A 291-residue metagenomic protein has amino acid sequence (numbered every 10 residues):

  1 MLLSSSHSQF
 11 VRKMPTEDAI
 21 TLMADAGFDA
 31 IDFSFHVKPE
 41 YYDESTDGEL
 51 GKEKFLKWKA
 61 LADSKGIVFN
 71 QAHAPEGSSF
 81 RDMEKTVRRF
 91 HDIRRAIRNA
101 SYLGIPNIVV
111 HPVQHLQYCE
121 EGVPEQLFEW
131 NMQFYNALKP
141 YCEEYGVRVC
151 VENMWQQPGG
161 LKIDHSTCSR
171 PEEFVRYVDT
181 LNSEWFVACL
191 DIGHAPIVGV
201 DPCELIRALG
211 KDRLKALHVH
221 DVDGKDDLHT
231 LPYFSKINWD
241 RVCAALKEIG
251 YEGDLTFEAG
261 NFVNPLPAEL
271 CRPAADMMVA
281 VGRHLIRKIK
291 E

Functional and structural regions predicted by a protein language model:
M1-S4, R12-D29, D63, L161 (+1 more regions): Histidine-acidic metal/acid-base catalytic patches
S6-F10, S34-K38, A74-G77, V113-H115 (+4 more regions): Active-site beta-loop-alpha junctions enriched in small/polar residues
A19, W58, A96, L138 (+1 more regions): Aromatic/hydrophobic pocket-lining residues that form π-stacking "cages" and hydrophobic walls in ligand
F28, I67, I105, V147 (+1 more regions): Short glycine/serine/threonine/alanine-rich loop segments
I31-F33, N70-A72, I108, V149 (+2 more regions): Hydrophobic residues within beta-strands of alpha/beta enzymes
S34-W58: Glycine-rich, proline-tolerant flexible connector loops at the mouths of alpha/beta enzymes
E44-E49, K85-T86, P124-E125, D164 (+1 more regions): Short glycine-enriched, charge-decorated loop/helix-capping segments at active-site entrances that position
L61-S64, S79-V187, I197, E269 (+2 more regions): Active-site acidic/histidine proton-transfer and metal-coordination neighborhood in alpha/beta enzyme cores
